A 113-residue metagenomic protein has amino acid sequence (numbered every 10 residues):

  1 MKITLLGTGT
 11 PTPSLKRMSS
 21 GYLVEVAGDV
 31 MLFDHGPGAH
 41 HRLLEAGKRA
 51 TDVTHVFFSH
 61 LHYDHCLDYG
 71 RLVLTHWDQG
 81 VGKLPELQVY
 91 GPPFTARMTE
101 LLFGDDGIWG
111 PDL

Functional and structural regions predicted by a protein language model:
M1-L113: Binuclear metal-dependent hydrolase catalytic cores
